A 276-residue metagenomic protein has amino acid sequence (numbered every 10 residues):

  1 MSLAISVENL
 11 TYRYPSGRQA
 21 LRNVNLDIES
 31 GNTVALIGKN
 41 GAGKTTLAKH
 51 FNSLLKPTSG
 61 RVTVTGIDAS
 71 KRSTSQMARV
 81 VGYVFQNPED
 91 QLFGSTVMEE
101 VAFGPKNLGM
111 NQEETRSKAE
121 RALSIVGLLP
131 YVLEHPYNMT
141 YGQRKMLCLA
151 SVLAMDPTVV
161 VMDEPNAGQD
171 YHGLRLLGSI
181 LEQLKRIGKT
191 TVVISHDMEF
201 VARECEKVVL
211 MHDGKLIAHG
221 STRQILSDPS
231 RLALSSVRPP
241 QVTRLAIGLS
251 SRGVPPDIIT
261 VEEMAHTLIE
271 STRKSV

Functional and structural regions predicted by a protein language model:
I37-K39: The feature captures the beta-strand-to-loop junction immediately N-terminal to the Walker
N52: Helix-to-loop junction immediately C-terminal to a conserved catalytic motif
G60-D68, M77: Conserved ABC transporter NBD signature motif
E113-Y131: Conserved ABC ATPase "signature" region
H135-M139: Conserved ABC ATPase signature
V160-D163: Catalytic Walker B motif of ABC-type/P-loop ATPase nucleotide-binding domains
D213-G214: Conserved ABC ATPase "signature" C-loop
